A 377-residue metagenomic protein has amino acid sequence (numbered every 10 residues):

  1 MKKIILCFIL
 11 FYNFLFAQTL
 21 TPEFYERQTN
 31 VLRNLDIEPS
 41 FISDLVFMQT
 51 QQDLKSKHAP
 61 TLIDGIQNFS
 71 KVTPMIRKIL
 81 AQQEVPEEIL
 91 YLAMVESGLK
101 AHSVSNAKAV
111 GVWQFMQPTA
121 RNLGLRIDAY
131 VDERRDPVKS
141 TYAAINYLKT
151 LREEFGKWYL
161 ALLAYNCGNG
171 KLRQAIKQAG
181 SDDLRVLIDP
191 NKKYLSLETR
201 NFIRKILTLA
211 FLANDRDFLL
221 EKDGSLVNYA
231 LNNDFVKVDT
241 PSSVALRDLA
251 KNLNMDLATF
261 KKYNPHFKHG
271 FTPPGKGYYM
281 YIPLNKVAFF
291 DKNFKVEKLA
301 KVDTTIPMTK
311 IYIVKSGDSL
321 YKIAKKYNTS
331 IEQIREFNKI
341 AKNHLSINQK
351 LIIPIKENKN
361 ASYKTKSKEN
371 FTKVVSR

Functional and structural regions predicted by a protein language model:
M1-I4, F16-E84, I89: An acidic, Gly/Ser/Thr/Pro-rich helix-cap/linker signature
I5-N13: Bacterial N-terminal signal peptides
A59-I66, I76-K78, L99-A109, R126-V138 (+7 more regions): Second-shell loop/turn segments in exported
V85-H102, A161-N166, K261-N264, I334-N338 (+1 more regions): Short, functionally critical alpha-helical segments immediately adjacent to catalytic or ligand/cofactor-binding
G98-N106, N122, L151-E154, N169-D182 (+2 more regions): Secretory-pathway/luminal and periplasmic proteins that interact with or process carbohydrate-rich
A107-A129, T141-I145, L172-A175, S181-D182: Substrate-binding/active-site groove segments that recognize and process beta-1,4-linked N-acetyl-hexosamine
S225-N254, V302-N328, A341, S346-K350 (+1 more regions): Primarily a LysM-type cell-wall glycan-binding module
Y263-E297, I311, S330-F371: Extracellular LysM carbohydrate-binding repeats and other cell-envelope/extracellular binding modules
